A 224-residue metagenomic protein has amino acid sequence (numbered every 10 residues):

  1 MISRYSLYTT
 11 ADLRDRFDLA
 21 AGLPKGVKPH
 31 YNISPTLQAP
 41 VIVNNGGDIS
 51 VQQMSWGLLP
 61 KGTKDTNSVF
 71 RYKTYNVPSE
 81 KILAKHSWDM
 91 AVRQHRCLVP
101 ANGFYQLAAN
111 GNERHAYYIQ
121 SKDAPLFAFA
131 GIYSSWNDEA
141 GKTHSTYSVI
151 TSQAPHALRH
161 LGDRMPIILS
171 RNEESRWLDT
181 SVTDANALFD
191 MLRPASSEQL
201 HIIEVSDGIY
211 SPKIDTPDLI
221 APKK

Functional and structural regions predicted by a protein language model:
M1-K224: Short linear sequence motif anchored by a di-proline
